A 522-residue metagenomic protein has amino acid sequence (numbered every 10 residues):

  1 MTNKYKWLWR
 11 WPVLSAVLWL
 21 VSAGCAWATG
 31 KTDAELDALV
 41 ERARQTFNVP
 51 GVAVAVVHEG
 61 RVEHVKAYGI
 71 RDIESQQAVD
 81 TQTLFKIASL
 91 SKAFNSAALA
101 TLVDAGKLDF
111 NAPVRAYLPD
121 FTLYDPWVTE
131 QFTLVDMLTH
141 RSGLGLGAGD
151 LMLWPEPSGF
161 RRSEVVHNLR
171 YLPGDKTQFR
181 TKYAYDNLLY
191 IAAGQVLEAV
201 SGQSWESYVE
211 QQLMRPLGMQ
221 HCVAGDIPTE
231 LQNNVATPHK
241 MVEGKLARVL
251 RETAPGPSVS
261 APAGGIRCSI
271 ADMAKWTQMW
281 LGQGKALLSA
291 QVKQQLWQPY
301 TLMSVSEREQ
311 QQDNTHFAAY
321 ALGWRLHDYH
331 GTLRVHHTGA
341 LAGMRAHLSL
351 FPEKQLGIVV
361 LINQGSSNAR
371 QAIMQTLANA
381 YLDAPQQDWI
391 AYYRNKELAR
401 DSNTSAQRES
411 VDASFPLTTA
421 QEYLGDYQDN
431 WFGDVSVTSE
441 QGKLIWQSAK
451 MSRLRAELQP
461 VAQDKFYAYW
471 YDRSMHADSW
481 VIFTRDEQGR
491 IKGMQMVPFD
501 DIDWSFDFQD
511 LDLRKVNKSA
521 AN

Functional and structural regions predicted by a protein language model:
T2-L14: Bacterial N-terminal signal peptides that target proteins for export
P12-A23: Bacterial N-terminal signal peptides
G24-A28: Sec/Tat signal peptide C-region and signal peptidase I cleavage site
T29-I87, K107-D109, Y117, L123-Y124 (+2 more regions): Short, conserved catalytic-motif segment at the N-terminal edge
D37-V40, V54, G60, K86-V114 (+2 more regions): Active-site SXXK
D72, P126-A342, H347: Short, surface-exposed loop or secondary-structure junction motifs that flank catalytic or metal-binding residues
T332, Q375-N522: Peripheral terminal and inter-domain segments
H337, H347-L350, K354-N363, M494-M496: Short, well-ordered beta-strand elements
